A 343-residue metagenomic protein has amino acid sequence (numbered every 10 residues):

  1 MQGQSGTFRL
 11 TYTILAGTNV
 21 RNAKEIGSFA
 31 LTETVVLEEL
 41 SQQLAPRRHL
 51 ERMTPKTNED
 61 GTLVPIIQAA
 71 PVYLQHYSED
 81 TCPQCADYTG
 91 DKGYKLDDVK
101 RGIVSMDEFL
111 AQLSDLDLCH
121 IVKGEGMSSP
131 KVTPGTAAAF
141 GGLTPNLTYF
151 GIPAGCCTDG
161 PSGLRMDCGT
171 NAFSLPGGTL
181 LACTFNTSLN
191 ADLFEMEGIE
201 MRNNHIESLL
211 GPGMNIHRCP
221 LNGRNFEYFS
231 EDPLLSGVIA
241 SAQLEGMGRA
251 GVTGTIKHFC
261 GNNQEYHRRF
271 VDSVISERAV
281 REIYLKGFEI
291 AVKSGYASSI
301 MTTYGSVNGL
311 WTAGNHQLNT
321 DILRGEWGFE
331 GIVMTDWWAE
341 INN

Functional and structural regions predicted by a protein language model:
M1-N22, L37-N343: Glycoside hydrolase catalytic-domain context in secreted enzymes
A23-G27: Extracellular and select intracellular beta-sandwich modules with Ser/Thr-enriched, small-residue motifs on
S28-E38: Short beta-strand edge segments in extracellular beta-sheet folds
